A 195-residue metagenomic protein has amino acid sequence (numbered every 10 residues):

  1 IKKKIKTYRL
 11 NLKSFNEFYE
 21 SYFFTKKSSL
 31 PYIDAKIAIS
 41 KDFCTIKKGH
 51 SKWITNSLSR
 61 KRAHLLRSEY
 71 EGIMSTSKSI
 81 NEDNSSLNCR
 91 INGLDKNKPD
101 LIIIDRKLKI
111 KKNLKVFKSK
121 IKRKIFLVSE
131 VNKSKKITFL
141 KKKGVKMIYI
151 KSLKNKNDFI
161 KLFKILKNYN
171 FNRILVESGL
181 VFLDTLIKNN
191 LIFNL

Functional and structural regions predicted by a protein language model:
I1-F15, I187: Zn2+-dependent cytidine deaminase-like catalytic core
K2-K3, K143, Y169, N189: Residues at alpha-helix termini
E20-F171, V181-D184: Active-site ligand-binding patch in enzyme domains
L186-L195: Short acidic amphipathic segments
